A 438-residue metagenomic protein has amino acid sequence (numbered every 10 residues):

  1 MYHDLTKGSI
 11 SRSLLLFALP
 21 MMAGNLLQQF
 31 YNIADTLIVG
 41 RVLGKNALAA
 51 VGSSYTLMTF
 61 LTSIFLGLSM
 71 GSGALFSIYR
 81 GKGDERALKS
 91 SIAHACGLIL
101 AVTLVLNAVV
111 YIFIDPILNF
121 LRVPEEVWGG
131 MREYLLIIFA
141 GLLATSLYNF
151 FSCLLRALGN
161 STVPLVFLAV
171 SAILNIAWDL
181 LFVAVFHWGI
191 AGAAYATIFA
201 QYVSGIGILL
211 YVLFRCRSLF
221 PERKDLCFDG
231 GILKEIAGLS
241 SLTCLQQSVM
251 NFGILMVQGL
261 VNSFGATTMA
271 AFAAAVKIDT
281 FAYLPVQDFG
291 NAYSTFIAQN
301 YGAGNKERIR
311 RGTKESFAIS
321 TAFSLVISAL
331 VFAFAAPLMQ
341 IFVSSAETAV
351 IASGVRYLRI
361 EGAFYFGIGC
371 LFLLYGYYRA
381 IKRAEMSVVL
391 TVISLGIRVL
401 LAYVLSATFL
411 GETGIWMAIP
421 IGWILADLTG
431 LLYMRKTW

Functional and structural regions predicted by a protein language model:
M1-A18, F76-G141, V185-S241, I297-F364 (+1 more regions): Short alpha-helical transmembrane segments in multi-pass integral membrane proteins
M21, N25, L37, A74 (+16 more regions): Transmembrane alpha-helix boundary and packing residues in multipass membrane permease domains and related
M21-A74, I138-T145, K234-N300, S320-S328 (+3 more regions): Transmembrane helix-bundle signature of multi-pass secondary active exporters and lipid flippases
I33, V42-K45, Y79-K82, A157-L158 (+5 more regions): Helix-loop interface residues and adjacent transmembrane-helix termini in multi-pass membrane transporters, primarily
L48-A108, T145-P164, A271-A335, I368-L390: Small-residue-rich hydrophobic transmembrane alpha-helices
F60-S63, N175-D179, G205-L209, F281-L284 (+3 more regions): Hydrophobic transmembrane alpha-helices of multi-pass small-molecule transporters
S69, I138-R156, P164-A172, A193-I206 (+4 more regions): Short runs within selected transmembrane alpha-helices of multi-pass transporters and secretion channels
